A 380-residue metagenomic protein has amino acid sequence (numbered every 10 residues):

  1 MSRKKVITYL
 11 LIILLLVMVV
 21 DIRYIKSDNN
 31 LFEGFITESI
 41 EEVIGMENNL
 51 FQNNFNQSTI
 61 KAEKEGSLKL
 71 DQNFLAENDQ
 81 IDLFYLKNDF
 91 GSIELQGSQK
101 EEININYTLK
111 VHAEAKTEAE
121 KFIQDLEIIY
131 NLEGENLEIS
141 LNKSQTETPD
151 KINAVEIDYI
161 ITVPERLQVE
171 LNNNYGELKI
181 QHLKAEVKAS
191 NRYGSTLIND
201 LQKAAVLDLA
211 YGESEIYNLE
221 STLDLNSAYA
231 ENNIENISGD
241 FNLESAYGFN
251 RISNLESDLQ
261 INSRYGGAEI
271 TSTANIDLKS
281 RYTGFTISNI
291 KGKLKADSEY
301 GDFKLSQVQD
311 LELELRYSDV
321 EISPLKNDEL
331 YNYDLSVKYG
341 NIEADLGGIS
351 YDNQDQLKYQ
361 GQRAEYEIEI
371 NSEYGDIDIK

Functional and structural regions predicted by a protein language model:
S2-I103, K110-K121, E147-T162, I349-R363: Short acidic/polar N-terminal linker immediately downstream of export determinants
F74-A76, L126-L132: Short, exposed beta-strand/loop patches in secreted or surface proteins that constitute
E77-D79, L95-E101, T162-V163, L167 (+7 more regions): Edge/loop elements at the starts and ends of beta-strands within beta-rich repeat scaffolds
N78, Y85-N88, I161, E170-L171 (+5 more regions): Structural recognition of beta-strand segments within beta-rich domains
Q80-D82, D89, E101-I105, L126 (+10 more regions): Envelope-exposed proteins and targeting segments
D89, S98-K100, T108-H112, E133 (+9 more regions): Solvent-exposed coil/turn segments that connect beta secondary-structure elements in extracytoplasmic/periplasmic
N153, Q168-N218, D224-N226: Right-handed parallel beta-helix
S214, N218-L223, S227-K380: Short, surface-exposed interaction patches in beta-rich subdomains that mediate adhesion/assembly near membranes
